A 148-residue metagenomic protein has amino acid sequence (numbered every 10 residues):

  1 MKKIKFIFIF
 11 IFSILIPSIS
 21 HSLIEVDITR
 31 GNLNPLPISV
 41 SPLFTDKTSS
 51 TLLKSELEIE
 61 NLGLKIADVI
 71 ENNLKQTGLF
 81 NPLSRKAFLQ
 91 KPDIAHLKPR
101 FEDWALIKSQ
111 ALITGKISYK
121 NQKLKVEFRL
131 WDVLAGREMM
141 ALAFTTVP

Functional and structural regions predicted by a protein language model:
M1-F8: Bacterial N-terminal signal peptides that target proteins for export
F8-S18: Bacterial N-terminal signal peptides
I24, A95-P148: Amphipathic beta-strand/beta-sheet edge segments enriched in Tyr/Trp
D27-R100: Short beta-strand->alpha-helix linker/helix-N-cap micro-motif that forms a surface specificity/interaction loop
